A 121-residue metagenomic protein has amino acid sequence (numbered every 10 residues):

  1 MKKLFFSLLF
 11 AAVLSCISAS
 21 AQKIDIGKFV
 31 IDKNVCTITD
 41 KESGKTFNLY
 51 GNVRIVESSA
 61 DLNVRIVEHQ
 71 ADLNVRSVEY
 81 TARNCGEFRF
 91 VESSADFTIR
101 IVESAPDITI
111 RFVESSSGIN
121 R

Functional and structural regions predicted by a protein language model:
M1-I24: Bacterial Sec-dependent N-terminal signal peptides
Q22-R121: Repetitive, compositionally biased segments used for assembly/scaffolding
